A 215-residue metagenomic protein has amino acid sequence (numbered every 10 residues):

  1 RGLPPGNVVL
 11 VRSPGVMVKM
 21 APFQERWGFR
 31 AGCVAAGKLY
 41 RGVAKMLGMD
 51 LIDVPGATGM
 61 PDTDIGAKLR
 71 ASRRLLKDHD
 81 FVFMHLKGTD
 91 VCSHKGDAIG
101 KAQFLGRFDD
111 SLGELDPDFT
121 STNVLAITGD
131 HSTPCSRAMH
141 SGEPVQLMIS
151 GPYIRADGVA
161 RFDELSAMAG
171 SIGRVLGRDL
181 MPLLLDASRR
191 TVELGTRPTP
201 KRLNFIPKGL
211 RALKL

Functional and structural regions predicted by a protein language model:
R1-L215: Feature captures the catalytic ectodomains and active-site-proximal regions of enzymes that hydrolyze or transfer
